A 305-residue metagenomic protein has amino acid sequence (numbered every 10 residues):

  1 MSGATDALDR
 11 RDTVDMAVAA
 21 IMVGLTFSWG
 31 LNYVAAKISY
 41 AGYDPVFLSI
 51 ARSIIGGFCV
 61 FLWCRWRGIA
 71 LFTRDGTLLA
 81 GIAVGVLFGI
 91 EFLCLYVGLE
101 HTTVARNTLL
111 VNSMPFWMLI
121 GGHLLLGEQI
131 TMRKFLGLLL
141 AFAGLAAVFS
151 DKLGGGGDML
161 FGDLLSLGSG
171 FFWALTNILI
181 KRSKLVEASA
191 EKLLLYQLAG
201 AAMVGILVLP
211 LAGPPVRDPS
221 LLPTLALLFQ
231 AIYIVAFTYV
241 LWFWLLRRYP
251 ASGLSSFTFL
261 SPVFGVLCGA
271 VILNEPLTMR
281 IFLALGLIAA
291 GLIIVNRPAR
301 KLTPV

Functional and structural regions predicted by a protein language model:
M1-F27, G56-A83, Y96, H101 (+6 more regions): Membrane-interface interhelical linkers
S2-L8, R52-S53, L62, D151 (+2 more regions): C-terminal-most transmembrane helix of multi-pass membrane proteins
F27-F58, T103-R106, L175-G200, P214: Juxtamembrane helix-loop-helix junctions in multi-pass membrane proteins
G30, V34, F61, G85 (+8 more regions): Hydrophobic/small/kink-forming positions within alpha-helical transmembrane segments of polytopic membrane proteins
S39, L48, R52, G98 (+7 more regions): Hydrophobic/aromatic residues within transmembrane alpha-helices of multi-pass small-molecule transporters
F47-F58, L87-F88, Y96-K134, S169 (+1 more regions): Specific alpha-helical transmembrane segments that line the substrate/conduction pathway and gating interfaces
A51, N107-S113, L179-A202, I232-V271: Helix-helix packing/entry segments at the starts of transmembrane helices
V60, I82, G121, I130-K152 (+5 more regions): Hydrophobic transmembrane alpha-helices of multi-pass small-molecule transport proteins
